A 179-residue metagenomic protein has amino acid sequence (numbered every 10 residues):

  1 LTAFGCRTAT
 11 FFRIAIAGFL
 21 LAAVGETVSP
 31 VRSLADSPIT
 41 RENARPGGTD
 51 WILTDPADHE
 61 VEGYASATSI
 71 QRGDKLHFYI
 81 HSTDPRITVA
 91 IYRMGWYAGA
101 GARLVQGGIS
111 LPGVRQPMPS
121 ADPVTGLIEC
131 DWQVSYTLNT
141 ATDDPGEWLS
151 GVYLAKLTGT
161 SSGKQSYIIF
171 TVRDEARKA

Functional and structural regions predicted by a protein language model:
L1-T10: N-terminal secretory signal peptides that target proteins for export/translocation
F4, A22-V24, D74: Intrinsically disordered low-complexity regions specifically enriched for long asparagine
G5, I14-G18, S166: Low-complexity, intrinsically disordered regions enriched in charged/polar residues
F11-E26: Bacterial N-terminal signal peptides
V28-A179: Extended, solvent-exposed regions of the mature portions of secreted/cell-surface glycoproteins
